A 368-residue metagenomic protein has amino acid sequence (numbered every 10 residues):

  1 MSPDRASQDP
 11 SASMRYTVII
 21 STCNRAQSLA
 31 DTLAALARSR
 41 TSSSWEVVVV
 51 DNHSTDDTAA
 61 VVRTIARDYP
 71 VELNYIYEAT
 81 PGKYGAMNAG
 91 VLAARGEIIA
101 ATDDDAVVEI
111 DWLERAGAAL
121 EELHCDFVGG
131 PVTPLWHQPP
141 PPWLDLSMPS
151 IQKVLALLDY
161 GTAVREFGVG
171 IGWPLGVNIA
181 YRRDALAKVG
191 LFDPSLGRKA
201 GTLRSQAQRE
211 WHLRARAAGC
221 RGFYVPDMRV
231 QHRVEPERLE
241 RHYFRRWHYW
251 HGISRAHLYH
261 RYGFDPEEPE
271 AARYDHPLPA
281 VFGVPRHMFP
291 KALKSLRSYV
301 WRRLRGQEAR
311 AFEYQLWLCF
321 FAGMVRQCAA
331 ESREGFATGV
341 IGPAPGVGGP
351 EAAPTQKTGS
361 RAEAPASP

Functional and structural regions predicted by a protein language model:
R25-R38: Short, well-formed alpha-helical segments that are part of the catalytic scaffolds of diverse glycosyltransferases
D51-A60: A conserved acidic beta->alpha catalytic loop
E78-A94: Glycine-rich, basic loop-to-helix element that forms the pyrophosphate-binding segment of sugar-nucleotide handling
I99: Short aromatic/hydrophobic "clamp" motif used to bind/position activated sugar donors
D111-D145: Conserved donor NDP-sugar-binding/catalytic core segment of glycosyltransferases
M148-I171: Short, flexible, basic/aromatic active-site loop/helix in glycosyltransferases
G176-Y181, A185-G190, S195-M228: A short, conserved alpha-helix in the catalytic core of glycosyltransferases
W247-W250, D265-P368: Non-catalytic, C-terminal membrane-associated alpha-helical segments of glycosyltransferases
